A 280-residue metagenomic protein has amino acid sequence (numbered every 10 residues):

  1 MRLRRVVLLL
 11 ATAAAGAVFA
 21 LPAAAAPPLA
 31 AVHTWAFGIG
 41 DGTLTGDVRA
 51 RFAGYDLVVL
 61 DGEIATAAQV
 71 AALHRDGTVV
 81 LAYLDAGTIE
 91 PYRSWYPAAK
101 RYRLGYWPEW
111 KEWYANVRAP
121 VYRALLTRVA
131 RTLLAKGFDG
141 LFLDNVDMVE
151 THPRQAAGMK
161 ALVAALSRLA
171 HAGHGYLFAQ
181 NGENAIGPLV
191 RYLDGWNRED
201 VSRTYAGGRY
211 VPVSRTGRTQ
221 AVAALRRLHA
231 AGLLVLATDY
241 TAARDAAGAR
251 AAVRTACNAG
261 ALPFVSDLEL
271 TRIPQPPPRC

Functional and structural regions predicted by a protein language model:
M1-A25: Secretory targeting and sorting signals
A26-C280: Glycan-processing catalytic domains of CAZymes
